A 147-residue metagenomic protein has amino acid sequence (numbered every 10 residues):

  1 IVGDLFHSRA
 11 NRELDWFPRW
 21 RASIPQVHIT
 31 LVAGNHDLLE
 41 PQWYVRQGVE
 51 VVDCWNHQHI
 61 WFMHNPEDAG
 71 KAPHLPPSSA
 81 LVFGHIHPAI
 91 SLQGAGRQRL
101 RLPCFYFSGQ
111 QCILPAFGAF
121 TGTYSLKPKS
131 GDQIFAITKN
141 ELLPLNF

Functional and structural regions predicted by a protein language model:
I1-V2, F6-F147: Extended recognition/assembly regions associated with phosphoester-bond processing machinery
